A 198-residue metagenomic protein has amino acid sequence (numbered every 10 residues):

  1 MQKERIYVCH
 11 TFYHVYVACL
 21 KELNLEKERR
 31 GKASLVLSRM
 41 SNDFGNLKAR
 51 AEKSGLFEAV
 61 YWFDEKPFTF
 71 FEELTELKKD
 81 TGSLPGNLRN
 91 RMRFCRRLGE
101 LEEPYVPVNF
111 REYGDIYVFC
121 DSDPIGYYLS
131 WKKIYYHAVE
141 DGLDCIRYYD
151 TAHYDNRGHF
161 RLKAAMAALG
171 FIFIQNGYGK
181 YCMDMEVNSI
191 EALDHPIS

Functional and structural regions predicted by a protein language model:
M1-K3: Generic start-of-chain signal for non-secretory N-termini
I6-F173, G177: Active-site and donor-binding regions of nucleotide-sugar-utilizing enzymes
E186-S198: Long, charge-rich alpha-helical interaction segments
